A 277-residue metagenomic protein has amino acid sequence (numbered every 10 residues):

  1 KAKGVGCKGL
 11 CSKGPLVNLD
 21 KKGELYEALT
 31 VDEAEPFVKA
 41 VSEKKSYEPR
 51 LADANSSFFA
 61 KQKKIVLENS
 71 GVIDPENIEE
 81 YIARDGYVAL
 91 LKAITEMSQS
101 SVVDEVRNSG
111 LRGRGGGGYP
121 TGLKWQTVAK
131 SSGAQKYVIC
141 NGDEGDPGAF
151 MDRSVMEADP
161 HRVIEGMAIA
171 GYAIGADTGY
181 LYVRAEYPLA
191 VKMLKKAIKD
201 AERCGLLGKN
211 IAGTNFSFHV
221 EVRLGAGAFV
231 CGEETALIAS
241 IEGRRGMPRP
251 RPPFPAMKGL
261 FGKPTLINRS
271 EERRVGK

Functional and structural regions predicted by a protein language model:
K1-K277: Feature of Fe-S/electron-transfer and energy-metabolism proteins that preferentially highlights extended coupling
